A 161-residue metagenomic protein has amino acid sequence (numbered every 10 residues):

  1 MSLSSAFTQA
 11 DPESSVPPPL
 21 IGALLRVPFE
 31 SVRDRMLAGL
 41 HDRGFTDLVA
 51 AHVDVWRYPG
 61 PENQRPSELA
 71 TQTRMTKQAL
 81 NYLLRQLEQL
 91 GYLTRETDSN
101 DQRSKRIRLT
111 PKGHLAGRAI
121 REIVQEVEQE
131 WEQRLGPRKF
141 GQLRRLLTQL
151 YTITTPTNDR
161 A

Functional and structural regions predicted by a protein language model:
M1-D47: N-terminal leader segment of winged-helix/HTH proteins
S4-T8, R85-T148: Charged, amphipathic alpha-helical coiled-coil/dimerization segments
L24, H52-Y58, A79, L83-Q86 (+1 more regions): Residue-level recognition of specific faces of alpha-helices
P28, V32, M36-G39, T73 (+2 more regions): Alpha-helical linker/hinge and terminal dimerization helices associated with HTH transcriptional regulators
D34-A79, D159: N-terminal helix-turn-helix DNA-binding core of bacterial DNA-binding proteins
G141-A161: Exposed, interaction-prone assembly regions rather than primary DNA-binding/catalytic cores
